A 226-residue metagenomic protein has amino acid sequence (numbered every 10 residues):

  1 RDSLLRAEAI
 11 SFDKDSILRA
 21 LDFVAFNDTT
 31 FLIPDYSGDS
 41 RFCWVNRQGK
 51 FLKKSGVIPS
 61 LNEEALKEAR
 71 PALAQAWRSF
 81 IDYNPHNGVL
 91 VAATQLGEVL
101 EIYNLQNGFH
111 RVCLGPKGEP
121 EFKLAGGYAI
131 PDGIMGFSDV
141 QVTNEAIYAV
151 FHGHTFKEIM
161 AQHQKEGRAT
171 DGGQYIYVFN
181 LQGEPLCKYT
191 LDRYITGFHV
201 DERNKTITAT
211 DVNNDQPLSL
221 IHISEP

Functional and structural regions predicted by a protein language model:
D2, N46-Q48, N104-N107, N180-Q182: Short loop/turn segments that connect beta-strands within beta-propeller blades
D2-S16, L52-L73, H110-P131, R193: Surface-exposed loop and turn segments in beta-propeller and other repeat-based domains that flank or scaffold
L21-N27, L73-H86, I134-T143, H199-D201: Structural signature of eukaryotic scaffold interfaces centered on beta-propeller domains
D28-D35, G88-T94, E145-H154, K205-D211: Short beta-strand elements that form the blades of beta-propeller/WD-repeat-like and other beta-sheet-rich scaffold
S37-S40, G97-V99, H154-K157, N213-Q216: Short glycine/acidic-enriched loop and turn motifs that connect beta-strands
W44-N46, E166-Q182: Beta-propeller blade signature
V150-D171, S219: Short, conserved, GDST-rich strand-edge loop motifs in beta-rich repeat architectures
S219-P226: Residue-level detector of conserved catalytic or cofactor/ligand-binding positions in enzyme active sites
